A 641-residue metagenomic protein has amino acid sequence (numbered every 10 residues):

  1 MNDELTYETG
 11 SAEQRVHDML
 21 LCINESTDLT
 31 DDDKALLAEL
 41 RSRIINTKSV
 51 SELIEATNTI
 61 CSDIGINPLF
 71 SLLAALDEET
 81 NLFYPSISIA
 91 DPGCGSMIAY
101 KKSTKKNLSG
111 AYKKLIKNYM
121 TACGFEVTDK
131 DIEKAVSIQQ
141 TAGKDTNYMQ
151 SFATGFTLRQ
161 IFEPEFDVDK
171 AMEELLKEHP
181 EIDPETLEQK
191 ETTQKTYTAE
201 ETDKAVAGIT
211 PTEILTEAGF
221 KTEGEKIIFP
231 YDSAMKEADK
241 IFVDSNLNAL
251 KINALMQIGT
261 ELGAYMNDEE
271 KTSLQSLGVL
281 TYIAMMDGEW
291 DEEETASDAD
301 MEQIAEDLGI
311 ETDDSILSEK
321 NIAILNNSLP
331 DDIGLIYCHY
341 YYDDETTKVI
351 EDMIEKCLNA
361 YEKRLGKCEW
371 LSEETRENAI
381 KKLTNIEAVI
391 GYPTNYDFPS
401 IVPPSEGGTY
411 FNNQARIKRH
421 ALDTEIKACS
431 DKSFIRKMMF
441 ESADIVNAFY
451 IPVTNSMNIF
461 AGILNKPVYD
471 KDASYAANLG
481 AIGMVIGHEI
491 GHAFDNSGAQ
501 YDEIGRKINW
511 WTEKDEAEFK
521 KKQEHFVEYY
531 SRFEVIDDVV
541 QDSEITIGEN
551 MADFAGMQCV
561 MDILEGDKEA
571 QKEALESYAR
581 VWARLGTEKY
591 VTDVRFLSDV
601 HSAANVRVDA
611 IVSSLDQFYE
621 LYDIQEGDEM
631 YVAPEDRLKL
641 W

Functional and structural regions predicted by a protein language model:
M1-N2, E362: Short amphipathic alpha-helical segments enriched in leucine
N2-E351, K356: Noncatalytic, helix-rich "gating/capping" subdomain that lines the substrate-entry/channel surface of large enzyme
D129, A135, N326-P330, G334-W641: Intrinsically disordered, low-complexity linker/terminal regions across diverse proteins
